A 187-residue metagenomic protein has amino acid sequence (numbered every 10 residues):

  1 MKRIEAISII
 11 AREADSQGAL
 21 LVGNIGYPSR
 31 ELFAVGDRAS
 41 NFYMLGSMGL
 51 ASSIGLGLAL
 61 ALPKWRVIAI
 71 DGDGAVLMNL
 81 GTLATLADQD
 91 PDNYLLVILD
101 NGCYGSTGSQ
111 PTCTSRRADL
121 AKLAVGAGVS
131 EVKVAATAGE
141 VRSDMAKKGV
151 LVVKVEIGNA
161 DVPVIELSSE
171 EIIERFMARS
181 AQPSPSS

Functional and structural regions predicted by a protein language model:
M1-G18: Active-site pocket-lining segments that scaffold enzyme catalytic pockets across diverse folds
R3-E5, A34-R175: Thiamine diphosphate
I10, L21-G23, L86, L151: Generic structural hydrophobic/aromatic packing signal, biased to beta-strands
Q17-L20, S130-E131: Short active-site oxyanion
A19-R38: Acidic-glycine-rich active-site phosphate/pyrophosphate-binding loop
E174-S187: Short, flexible loop segments at boundaries between secondary-structure elements
